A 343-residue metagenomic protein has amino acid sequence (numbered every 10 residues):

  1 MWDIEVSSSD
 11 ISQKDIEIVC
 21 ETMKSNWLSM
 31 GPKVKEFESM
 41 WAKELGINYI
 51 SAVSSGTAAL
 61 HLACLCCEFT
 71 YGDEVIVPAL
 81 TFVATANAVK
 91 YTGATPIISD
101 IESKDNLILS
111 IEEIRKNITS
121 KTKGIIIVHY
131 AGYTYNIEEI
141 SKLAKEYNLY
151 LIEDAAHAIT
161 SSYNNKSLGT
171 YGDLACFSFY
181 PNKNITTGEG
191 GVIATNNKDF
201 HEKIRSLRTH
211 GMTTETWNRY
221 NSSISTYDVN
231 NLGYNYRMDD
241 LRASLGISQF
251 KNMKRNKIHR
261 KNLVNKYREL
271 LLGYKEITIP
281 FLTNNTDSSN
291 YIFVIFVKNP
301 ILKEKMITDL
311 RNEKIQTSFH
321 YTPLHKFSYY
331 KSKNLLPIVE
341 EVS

Functional and structural regions predicted by a protein language model:
M1-L28, P32, D228-N230: N-terminal "arm"/small-domain region of PLP-dependent enzymes with the aminotransferase-like
W27-E74, A88-T92, I98-D100, K166: Phosphate-binding glycine-rich loop
V34-S39, I47-N48, E112, G124-V128 (+3 more regions): PLP-dependent aminotransferase class I/II
T81-A86: Conserved coil-to-alpha-helix start sites within the AMP-binding
T92, E146-Y147, E313: Helix C-cap/helix->beta junction micro-motif
T95-D105, S318: Short beta-strand->loop structural element characteristic of the AMP-binding/adenylate-forming
K104-T187, V192-F200: Active-site phosphate-binding strand-loop segment of PLP-dependent enzymes
